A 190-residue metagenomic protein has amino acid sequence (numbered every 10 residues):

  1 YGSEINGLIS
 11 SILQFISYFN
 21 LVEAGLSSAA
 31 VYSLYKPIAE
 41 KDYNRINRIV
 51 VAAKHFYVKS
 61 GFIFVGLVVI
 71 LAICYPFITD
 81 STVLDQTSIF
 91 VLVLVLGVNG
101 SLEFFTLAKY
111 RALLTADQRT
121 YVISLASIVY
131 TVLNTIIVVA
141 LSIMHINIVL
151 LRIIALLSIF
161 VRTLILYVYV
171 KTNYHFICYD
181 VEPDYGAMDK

Functional and structural regions predicted by a protein language model:
Y1-L21, I49, I148-I153, M188-K190: Interfacial/gating helices of multi-pass transporter permease domains
E4, S10-I38, Y57-F64, G100-A108 (+1 more regions): Small-residue-rich midsections of specific transmembrane alpha-helices
S10, N44-K59, F90: Interfacial transmembrane-helix starts/ends
K54-S81, S101, I136-A140, L164: Alpha-helical transmembrane segments of multi-pass membrane transport and lipid-handling proteins
G66, I70-I73, V83-L107, S124-I128 (+3 more regions): Alpha-helical transmembrane segments of multi-pass membrane proteins
G100-L125, V139, V149, V170-Y174: Membrane-interface junctions at transmembrane-helix termini in multi-pass inner-membrane proteins
L125-N147, F160-V168: Alpha-helical transmembrane segments of multi-pass membrane transporters and transport-associated inner-membrane enzymes
I148-V149, L164-K190: Interhelical loop/hinge segments that connect adjacent transmembrane helices in multipass membrane
